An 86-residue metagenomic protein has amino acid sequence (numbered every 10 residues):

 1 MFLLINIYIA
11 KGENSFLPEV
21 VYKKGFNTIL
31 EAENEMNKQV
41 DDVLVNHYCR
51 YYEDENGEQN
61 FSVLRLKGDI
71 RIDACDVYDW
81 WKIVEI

Functional and structural regions predicted by a protein language model:
M1-Y22, K38, R50, I72: Short aromatic-glycine-(Arg/Gly/Cys) micro-motifs in beta-strand/loop hairpins
K23-N27: Conserved aromatic
L30: Acidic phosphotransfer microenvironment of two-component signaling modules
E33, K38-I86: Short, mixed-charge low-complexity intrinsically disordered segments
